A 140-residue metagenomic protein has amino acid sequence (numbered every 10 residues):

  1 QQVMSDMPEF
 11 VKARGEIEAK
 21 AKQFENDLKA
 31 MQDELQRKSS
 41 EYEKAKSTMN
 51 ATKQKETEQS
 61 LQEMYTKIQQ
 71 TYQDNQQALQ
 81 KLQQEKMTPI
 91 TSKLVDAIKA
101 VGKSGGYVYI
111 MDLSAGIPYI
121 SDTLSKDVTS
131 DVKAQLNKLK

Functional and structural regions predicted by a protein language model:
Q1-K140: Amphipathic, charged alpha-helical segments and their helix-to-coil junctions in extracytoplasmic/peripheral assemblies
